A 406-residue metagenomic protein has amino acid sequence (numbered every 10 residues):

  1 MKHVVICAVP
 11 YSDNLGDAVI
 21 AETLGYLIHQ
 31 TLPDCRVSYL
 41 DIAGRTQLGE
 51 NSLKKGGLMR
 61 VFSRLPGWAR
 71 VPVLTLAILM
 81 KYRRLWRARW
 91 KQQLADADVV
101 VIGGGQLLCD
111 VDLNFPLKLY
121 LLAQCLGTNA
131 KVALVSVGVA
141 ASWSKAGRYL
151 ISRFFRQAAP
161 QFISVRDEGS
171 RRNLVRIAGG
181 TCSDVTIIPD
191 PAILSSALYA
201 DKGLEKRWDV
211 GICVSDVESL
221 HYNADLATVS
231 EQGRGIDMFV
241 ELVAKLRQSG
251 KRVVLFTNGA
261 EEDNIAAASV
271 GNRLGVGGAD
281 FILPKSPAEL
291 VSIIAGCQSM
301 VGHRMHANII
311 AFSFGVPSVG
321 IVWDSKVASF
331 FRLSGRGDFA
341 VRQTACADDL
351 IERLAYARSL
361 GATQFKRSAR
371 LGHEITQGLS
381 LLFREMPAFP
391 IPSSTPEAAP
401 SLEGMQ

Functional and structural regions predicted by a protein language model:
M1-Q406: Active-site anion-handling motifs in enzyme catalytic cores
